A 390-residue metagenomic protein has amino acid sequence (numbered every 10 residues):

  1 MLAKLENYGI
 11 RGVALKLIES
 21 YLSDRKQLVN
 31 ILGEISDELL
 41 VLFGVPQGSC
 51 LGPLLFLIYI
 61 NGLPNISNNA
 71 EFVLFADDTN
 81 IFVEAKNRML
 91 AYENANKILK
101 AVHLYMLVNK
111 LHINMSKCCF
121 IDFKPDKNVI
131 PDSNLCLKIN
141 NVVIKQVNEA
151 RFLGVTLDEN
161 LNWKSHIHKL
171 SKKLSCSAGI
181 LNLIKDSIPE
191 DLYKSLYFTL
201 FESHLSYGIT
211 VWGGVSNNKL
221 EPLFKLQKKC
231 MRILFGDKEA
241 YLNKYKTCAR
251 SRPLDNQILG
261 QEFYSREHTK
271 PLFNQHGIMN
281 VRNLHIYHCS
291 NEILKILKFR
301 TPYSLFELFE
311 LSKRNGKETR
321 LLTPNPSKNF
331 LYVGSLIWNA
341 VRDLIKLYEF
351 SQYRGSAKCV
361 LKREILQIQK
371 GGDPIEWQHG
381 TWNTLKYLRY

Functional and structural regions predicted by a protein language model:
M1-V45: Conserved pre-catalytic core of RNA-dependent polymerases
M1-Y8, N80-L104, G214: Catalytic palm subdomain of template-directed nucleic-acid polymerases, centered on the conserved carboxylate motif
L5, I18, G48, A76-D77 (+8 more regions): Short, conserved catalytic/metal-binding micro-motifs enriched in Asp/Glu and His
V29-L55, F82-R88, L137, N160 (+3 more regions): Short, conserved non-catalytic motifs in the polymerase core
G33, K97, H112-N148: Short, conserved micro-motifs composed of acidic
P53-F82: Active-site palm subdomain of RNA-directed nucleic acid polymerases
H103, L107-N114, C119-I121, P222-S304: Short, charged alpha-helical motifs in flexible N/C-terminal segments and linkers
N141-V211: Basic, alpha-helical interaction scaffolds
